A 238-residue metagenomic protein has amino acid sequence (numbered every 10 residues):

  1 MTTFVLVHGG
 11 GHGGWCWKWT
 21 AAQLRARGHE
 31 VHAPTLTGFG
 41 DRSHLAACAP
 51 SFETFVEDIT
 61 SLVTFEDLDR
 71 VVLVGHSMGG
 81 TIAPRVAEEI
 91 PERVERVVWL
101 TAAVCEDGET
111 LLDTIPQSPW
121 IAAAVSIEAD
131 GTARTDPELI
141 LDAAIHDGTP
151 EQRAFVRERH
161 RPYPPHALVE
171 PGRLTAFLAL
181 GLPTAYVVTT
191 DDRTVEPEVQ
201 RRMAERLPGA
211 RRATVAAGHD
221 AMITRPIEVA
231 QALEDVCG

Functional and structural regions predicted by a protein language model:
T2-S43, T64: Conserved HGGG/HGGXW glycine-rich cap/lid loop of the alpha/beta-hydrolase fold
V5-G9, H76, V188: The conserved beta1-alpha1 loop
E30, G38-V71, E88-E89, L112-I115: Active-site loop/oxyanion-hole signature of alpha/beta-hydrolase fold enzymes
T35, V72, E95-V98: Residue in the alpha/beta-hydrolase core beta-strand immediately N-terminal to the catalytic nucleophile
V74-G79, A83: Gly/Ala-rich beta-loop-alpha elbow adjacent to hydrolase catalytic centers
E88-P137, D142, A167-L168, R173: Flexible "cap/lid" loop of the alpha/beta hydrolase fold
P162-I227: Conserved serine/cysteine hydrolase catalytic core
I223-C237: Post-His helix in hydrolase/transferase enzymes
